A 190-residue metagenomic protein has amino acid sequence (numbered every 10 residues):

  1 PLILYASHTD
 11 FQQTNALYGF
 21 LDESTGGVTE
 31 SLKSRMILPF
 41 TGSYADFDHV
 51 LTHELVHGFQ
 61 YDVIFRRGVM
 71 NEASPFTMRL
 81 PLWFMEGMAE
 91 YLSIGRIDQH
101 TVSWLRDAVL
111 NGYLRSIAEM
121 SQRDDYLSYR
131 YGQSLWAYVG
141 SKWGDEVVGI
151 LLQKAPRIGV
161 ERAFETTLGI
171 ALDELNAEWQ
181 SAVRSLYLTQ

Functional and structural regions predicted by a protein language model:
P1, S7, T14, G87 (+4 more regions): A general marker of short, structured functional hotspots
P1-P75, R79-P81, Q99, L114 (+2 more regions): Juxtacatalytic substrate-recognition/specificity segment
Y5, Y18, Y44, Y61 (+5 more regions): Sequence-level detector for tyrosine residue identity
A6, F40, E54-L55, F59-R67 (+8 more regions): Sec/Tat-exported extracytoplasmic proteins
T9, V63-I64, N71-M120, T166-A182: Post-HExxH zinc-binding segment in Zn-dependent metallohydrolases
F40-T52, M78-E86, D125-Q133, G140-D145 (+1 more regions): Solvent-exposed, acidic/flexible segments
Q99-K154: Long, well-structured alpha-helical subdomains associated with metal-dependent extracellular/ecto-lumenal hydrolases
R123-L127, I150-Q190: Beta/coil-rich, acidic/histidine-enriched accessory regions frequently appended to metallopeptidases
